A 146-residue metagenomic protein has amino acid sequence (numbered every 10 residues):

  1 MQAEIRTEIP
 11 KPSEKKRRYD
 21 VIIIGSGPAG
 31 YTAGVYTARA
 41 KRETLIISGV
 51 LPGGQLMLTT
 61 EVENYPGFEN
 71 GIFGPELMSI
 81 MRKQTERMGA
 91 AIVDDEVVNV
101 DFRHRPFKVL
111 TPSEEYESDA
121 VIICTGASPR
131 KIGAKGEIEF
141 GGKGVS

Functional and structural regions predicted by a protein language model:
M1-I24, R39-A40, L45, I92-S146: FAD-binding core/adjacent interface of flavoenzyme oxidoreductases
S13-K15, Y19-M88: Beta1-alpha1 glycine-rich phosphate/pyrophosphate-binding loop at the start of Rossmann-like nucleotide-binding domains
